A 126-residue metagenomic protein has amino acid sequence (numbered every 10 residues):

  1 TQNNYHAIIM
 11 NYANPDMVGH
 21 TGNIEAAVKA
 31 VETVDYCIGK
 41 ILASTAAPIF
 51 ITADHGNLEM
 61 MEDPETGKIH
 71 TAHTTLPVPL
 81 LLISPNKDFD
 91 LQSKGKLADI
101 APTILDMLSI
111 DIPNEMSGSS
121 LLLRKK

Functional and structural regions predicted by a protein language model:
T1-K126: Feature captures the catalytic ectodomains and active-site-proximal regions of enzymes that hydrolyze or transfer
